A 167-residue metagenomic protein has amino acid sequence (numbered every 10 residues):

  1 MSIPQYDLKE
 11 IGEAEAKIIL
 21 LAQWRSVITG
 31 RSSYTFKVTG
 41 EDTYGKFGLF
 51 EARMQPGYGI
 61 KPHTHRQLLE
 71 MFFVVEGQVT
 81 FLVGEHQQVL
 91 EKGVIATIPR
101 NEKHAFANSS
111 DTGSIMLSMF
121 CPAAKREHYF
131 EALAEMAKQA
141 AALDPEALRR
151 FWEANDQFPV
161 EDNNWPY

Functional and structural regions predicted by a protein language model:
M1-K46, Q139-Y167: A short, N-terminal "cap"/entry segment at the start of jelly-roll beta-barrel domains of the cupin/DSBH fold
S33-F36, F50-H65: Conserved short histidine dyad/triad with adjacent acidic residue
T43-G45, T80, R100-E127: Ligand-binding loop in jelly-roll beta-barrel domains
K46, E70-F73, Y129-A132: Residue-level recognition of specific faces of alpha-helices
Y58, R66, V79, H128 (+1 more regions): Hydrophobic small-molecule pocket/channel-lining residues, especially in calycin-type beta-barrels
Q67-V79, G84: Glycine- and acidic-residue-biased ligand/ion/polar-headgroup-sensing regions
E85-K103: Short acidic-glycine-tyrosine-enriched beta hairpin
T112-A154: A contiguous, mid-protein "functional segment" used to position or interact with cofactors/ions or partner subunits
